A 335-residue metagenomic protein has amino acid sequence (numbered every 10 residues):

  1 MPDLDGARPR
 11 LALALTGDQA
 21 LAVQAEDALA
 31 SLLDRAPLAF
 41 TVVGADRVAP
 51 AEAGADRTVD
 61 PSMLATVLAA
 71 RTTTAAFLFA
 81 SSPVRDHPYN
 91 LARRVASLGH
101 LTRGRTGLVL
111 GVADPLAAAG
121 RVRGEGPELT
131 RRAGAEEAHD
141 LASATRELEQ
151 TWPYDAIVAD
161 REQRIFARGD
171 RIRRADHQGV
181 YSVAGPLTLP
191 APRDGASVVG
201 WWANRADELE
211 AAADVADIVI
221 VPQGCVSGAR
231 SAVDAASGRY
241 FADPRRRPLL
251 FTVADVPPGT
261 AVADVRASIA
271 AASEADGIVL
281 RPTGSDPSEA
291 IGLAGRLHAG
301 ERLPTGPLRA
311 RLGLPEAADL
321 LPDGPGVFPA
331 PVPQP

Functional and structural regions predicted by a protein language model:
M1-T72, A196-S197, I218, L308-L312 (+1 more regions): N-terminal beta1-alpha1-beta2 module of alpha/beta enzyme domains
P2-D5, S31-R35, A65-T74, V95-R105 (+3 more regions): Acidic (Asp/Glu)-rich catalytic clusters
P9-L15, T41-V43, A75-S81, G104-V112 (+4 more regions): Hydrophobic faces of well-ordered beta-strands that scaffold small-molecule active sites in alpha/beta enzyme cores
A14-L21, P88-G169, R266, S273-G277 (+2 more regions): Flexible, glycine-rich active-site loops centered on histidine and acidic residues that chelate a metal or position
L21-R35, L91-R94, W201-D214, T260-A271: Short, acidic/polar
P37-S62, Q223-R230, L280-G295: Glycine-rich, proline-tolerant flexible connector loops at the mouths of alpha/beta enzymes
R131-A142, T151, G300-P335: Extended, intrinsically disordered, low-complexity segments
P192-A235: Long hydrophobic segments that form regular secondary structure
